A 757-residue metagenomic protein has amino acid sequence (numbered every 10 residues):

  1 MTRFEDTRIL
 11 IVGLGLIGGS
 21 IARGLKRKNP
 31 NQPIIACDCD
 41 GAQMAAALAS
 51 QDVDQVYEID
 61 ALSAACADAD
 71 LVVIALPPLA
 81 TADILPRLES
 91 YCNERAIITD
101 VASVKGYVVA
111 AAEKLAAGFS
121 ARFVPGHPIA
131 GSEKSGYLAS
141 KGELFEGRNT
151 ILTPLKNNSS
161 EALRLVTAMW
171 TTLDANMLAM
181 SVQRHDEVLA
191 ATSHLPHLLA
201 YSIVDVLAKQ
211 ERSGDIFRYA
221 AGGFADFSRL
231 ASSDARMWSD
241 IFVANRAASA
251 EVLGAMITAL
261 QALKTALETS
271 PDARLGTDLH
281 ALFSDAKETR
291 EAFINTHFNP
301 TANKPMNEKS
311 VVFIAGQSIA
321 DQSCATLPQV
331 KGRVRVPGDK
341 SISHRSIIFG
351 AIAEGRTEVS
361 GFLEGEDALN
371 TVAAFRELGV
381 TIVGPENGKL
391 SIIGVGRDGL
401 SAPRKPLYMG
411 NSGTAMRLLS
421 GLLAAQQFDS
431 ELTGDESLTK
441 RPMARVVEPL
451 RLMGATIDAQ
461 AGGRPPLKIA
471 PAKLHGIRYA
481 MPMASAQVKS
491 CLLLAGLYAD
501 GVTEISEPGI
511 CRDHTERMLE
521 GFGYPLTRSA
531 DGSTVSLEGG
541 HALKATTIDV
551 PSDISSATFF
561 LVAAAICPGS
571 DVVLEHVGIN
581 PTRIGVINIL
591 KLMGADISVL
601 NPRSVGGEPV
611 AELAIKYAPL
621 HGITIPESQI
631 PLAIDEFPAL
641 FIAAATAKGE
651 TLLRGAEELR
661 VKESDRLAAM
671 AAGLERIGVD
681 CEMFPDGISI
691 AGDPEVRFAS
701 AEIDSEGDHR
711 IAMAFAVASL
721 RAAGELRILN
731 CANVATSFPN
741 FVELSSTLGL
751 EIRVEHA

Functional and structural regions predicted by a protein language model:
M1-A64: NAD(P)+-binding Rossmann beta1-loop-alpha1 motif at the extreme N-terminus of oxidoreductases
A42, V104, N580: Conserved Rossmann-like nucleotide-cofactor binding loop
L62-C92, I97: Rossmann-like NAD(P)-binding element
I84-L138: Rossmann-like NAD(P)(H) cofactor-binding subdomain of soluble oxidoreductases
L144-R229: Internal alpha-helical scaffold of NAD(P)-dependent oxidoreductase catalytic cores
D215-A286, I348, S570: Interdomain hinge/lid region at the active-site interface of Rossmann-like NAD(P)-dependent oxidoreductases
M306-A757: Structural preference for solvent-exposed beta-strand-turn elements and adjacent flexible terminal/loop segments within
